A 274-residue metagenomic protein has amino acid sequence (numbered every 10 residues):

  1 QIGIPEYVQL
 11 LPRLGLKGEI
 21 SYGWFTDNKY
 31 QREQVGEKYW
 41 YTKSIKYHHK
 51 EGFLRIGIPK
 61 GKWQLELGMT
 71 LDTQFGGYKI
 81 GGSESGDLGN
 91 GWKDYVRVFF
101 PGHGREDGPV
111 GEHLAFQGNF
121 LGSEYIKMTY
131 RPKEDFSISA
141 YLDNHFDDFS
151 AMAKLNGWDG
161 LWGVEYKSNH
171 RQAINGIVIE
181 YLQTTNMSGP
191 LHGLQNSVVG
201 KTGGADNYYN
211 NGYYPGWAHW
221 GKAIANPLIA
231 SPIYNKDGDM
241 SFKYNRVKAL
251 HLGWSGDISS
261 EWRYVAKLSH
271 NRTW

Functional and structural regions predicted by a protein language model:
Q1-H48: Long alpha-helical, hydrophobic tracts
Q1-Q9, T42, E51-G57, I126-M128 (+2 more regions): Conserved catalytic-core segments centered on acid/base and nucleophilic motifs
E6-K17, R55-E66, Y130-S137, S168-I174 (+1 more regions): Short loop/turn motifs that connect adjacent beta-strands in outer-membrane beta-barrel proteins
L16-W24, E66-M69, A140-N144, I177-Q183: Extended hydrophobic secondary-structure segments that form protein cores and membrane-embedded regions
N28-K38, Y78-G82, A151-L155, G189-L194: Outer-membrane beta-barrel translocator domains and adjoining extracellular loop/strand segments of Gram-negative
T42, K46-M128: A conserved mid-domain beta-alpha-beta active-site/ligand-binding segment of alpha/beta enzyme cores
G111-W274: Outer-membrane beta-barrel pore domains
